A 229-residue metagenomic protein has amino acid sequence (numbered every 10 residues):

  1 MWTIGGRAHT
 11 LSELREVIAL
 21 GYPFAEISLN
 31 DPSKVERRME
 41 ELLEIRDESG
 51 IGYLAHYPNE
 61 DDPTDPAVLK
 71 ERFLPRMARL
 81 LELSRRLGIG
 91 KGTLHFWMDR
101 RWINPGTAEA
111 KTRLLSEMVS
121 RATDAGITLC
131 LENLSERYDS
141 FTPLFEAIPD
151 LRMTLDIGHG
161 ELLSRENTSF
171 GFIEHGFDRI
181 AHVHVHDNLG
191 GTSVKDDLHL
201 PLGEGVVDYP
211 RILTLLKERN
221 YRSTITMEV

Functional and structural regions predicted by a protein language model:
M1-R79, R85, R152: N-terminal pre-domain/capping segments
W2-R7, A25-I27, Y53-Y57, G92-L94 (+4 more regions): Hydrophobic faces of well-ordered beta-strands that scaffold small-molecule active sites in alpha/beta enzyme cores
R7-L11, S28-P32, P58-E60, W97-D99 (+4 more regions): Active-site beta-loop-alpha junctions enriched in small/polar residues
K34-G50, R76-L87, T142-P143, N167-D178 (+1 more regions): Short amphipathic alpha-helices and their capping/turn segments at secondary-structure boundaries
M39-L43, L69-A78, T107-S116, R165-E174 (+1 more regions): Charged helix-capping and loop-helix junction motifs
D61-A67, R100-P105, L163, G191-H199: A short acidic, helix-capping loop that chelates divalent metal ions and anchors anionic groups
P66-R152, R222: Active-site acidic/histidine proton-transfer and metal-coordination neighborhood in alpha/beta enzyme cores
E117-P201: Acidic/histidine-rich catalytic cores of soluble enzymes
